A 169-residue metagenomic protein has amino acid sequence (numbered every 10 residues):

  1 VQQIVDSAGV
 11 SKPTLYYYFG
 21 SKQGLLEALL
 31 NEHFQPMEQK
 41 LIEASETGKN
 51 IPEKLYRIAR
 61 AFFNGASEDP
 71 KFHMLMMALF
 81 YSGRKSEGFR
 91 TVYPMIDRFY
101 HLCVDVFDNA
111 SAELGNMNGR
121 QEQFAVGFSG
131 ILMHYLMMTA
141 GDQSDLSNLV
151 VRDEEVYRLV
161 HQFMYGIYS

Functional and structural regions predicted by a protein language model:
V1-G24, A28: Helix-turn-helix
L25, F62, M76-L79, F128 (+2 more regions): Short alpha-helical scaffolding segments that buttress acidic/His motifs in well-ordered protein cores
E27-N31, Y93: Alpha-helical transmembrane segments of multi-pass integral membrane proteins
A28, I42-P70, Q121-F128, V156: Hydrophobic alpha-helical connector segments
N31-E38: Short, basic, alpha-helical segments at the C-terminal edge of helix-turn-helix-like DNA-binding modules
E38, I42-E43, E68, S86-E113 (+2 more regions): Amphipathic alpha-helical packing segments from all-alpha helical-bundle domains
N64, H101-A112, G130, H134-S169: C-terminal peripheral helix-coil segments that are non-catalytic and often amphipathic
S67-E87, M137-D142: Amphipathic alpha-helical segments used for helix-helix packing
